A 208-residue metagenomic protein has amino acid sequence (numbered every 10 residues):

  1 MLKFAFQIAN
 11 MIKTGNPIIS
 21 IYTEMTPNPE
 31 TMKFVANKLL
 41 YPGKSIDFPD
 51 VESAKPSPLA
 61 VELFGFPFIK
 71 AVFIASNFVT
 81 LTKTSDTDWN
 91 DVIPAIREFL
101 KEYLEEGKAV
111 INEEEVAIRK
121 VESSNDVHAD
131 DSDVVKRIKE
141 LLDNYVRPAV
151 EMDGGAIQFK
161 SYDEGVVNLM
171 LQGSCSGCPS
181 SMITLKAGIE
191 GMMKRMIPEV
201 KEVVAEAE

Functional and structural regions predicted by a protein language model:
L2-E208: Domain-level signature for proteins that mediate thiol-based redox and metal-cofactor handling
